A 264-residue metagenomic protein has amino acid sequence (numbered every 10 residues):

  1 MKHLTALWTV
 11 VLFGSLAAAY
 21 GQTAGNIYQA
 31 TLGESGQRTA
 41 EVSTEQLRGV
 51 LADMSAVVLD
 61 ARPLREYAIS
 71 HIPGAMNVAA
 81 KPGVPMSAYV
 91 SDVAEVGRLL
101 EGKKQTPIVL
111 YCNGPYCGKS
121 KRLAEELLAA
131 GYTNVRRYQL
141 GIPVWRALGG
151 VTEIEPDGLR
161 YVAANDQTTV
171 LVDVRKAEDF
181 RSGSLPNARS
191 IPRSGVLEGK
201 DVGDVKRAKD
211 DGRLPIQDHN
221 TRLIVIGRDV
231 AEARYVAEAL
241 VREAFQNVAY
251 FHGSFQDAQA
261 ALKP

Functional and structural regions predicted by a protein language model:
M1-W8: Bacterial N-terminal signal peptides that target proteins for export
L4, S15-V42, A68-L110, G114-V170 (+1 more regions): Rhodanese-like catalytic fold shared by cysteine-dependent sulfurtransferases and DSP/PTP-type phosphatases
T9-F13: Hydrophobic helical h-region of N-terminal Sec-dependent signal peptides in bacterial secretory/periplasmic proteins
Q37-L59, R65-E66: N-terminal secretory signal peptides
V58-D60, L171-D173: Structural scaffold elements adjacent to functional motifs in cytosolic proteins
R62-P63, F251: Beta->alpha turn/N-cap motifs
